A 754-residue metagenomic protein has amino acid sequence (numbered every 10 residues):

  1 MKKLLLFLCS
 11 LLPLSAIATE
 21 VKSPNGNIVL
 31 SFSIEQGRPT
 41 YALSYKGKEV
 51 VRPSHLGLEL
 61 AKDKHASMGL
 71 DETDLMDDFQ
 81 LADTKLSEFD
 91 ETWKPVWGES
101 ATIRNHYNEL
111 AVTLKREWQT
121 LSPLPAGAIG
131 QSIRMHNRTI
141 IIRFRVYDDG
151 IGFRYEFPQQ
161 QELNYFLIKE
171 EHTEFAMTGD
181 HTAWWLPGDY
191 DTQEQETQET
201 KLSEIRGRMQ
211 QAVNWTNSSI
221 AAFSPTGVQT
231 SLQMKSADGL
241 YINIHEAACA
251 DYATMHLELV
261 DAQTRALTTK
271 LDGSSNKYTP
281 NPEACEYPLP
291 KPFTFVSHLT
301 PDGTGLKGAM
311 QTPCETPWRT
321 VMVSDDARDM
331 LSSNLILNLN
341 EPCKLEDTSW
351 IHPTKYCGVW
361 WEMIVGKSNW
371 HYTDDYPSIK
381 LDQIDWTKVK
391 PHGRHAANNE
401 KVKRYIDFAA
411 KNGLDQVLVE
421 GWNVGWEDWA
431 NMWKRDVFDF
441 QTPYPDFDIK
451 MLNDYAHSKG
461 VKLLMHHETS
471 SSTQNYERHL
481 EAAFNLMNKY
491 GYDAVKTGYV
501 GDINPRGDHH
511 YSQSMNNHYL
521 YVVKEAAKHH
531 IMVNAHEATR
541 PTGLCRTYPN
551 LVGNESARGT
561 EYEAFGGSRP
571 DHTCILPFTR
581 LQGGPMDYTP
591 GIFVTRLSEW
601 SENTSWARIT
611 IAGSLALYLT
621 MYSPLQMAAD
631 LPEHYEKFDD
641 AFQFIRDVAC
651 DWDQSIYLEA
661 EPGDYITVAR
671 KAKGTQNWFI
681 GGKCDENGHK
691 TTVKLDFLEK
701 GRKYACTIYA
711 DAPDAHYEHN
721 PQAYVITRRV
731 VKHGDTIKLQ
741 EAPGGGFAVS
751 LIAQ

Functional and structural regions predicted by a protein language model:
L4-P13: Sec-dependent N-terminal signal peptides
E20-E346: N-terminal accessory beta-strand-rich subdomains and adjacent acidic, glycine-rich linkers that precede catalytic cores
Q311-R404, N412, Q416: An acidic-aromatic substrate-binding cleft motif
K401-W422, K489-D493: Catalytic domains of carbohydrate-active enzymes, especially glycoside hydrolases
E420-T610: Aromatic- and carboxylate-enriched substrate-binding clefts and catalytic-loop regions of carbohydrate-active enzymes
A612-E659: Catalytic cores of secreted or luminal carbohydrate-active enzymes
P662-Y704, F747-A748: Carbohydrate-binding surface patches
R728-Q754: C-terminal beta-strand-rich structural cap/linker in extracellular carbohydrate-active enzymes
